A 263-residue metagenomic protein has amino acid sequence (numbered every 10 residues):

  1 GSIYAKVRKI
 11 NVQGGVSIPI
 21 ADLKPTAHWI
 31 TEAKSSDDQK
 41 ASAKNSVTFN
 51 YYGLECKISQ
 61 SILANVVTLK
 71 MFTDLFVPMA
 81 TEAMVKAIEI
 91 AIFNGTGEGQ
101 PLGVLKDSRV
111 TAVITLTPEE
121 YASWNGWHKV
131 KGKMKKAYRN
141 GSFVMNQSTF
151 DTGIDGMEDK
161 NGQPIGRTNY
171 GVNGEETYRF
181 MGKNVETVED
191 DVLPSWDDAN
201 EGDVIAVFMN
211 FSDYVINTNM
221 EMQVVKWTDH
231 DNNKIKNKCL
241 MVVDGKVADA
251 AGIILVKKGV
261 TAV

Functional and structural regions predicted by a protein language model:
G1-C56: Assembly/oligomerization interface modules of large self-assembling protein complexes
I3, V7-I10, T26-A27, V225-V263: Protruding loop/beta-arch "assembly-hinge" segments enriched in small, turn-prone residues
V12, G103-I235, C239-M241, V263: Extended oligomerization regions of viral-like shell subunits
T48-V66, M157: Extended, low-charge hydrophobic alpha-helical regions
L69-V77, T81: Short, charged, low-complexity patches
I90-L105: Short, glycine/acidic-rich hinge or "gate" loops at secondary-structure transitions that mediate conformational
